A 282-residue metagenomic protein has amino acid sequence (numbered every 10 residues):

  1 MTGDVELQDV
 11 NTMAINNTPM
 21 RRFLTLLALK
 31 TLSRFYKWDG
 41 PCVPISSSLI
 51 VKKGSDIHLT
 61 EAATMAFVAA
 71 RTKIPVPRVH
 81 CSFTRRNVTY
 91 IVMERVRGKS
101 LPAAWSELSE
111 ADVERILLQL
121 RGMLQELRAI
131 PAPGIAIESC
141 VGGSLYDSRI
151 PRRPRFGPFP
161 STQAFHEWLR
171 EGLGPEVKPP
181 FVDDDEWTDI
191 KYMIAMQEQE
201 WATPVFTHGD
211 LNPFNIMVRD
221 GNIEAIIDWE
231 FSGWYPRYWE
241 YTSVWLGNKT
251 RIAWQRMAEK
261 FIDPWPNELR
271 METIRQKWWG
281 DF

Functional and structural regions predicted by a protein language model:
M1-L32: Juxta-kinase regulatory segment immediately upstream of eukaryotic protein kinase catalytic domains
L26, D56-L59, D184, I252 (+1 more regions): Conserved phosphate-coordination/catalytic loops
L29-P160: ATP-binding pocket architecture of kinase catalytic cores
T64-F67, Q119-E126, A164-W168, D189 (+3 more regions): Alpha-helical elements of Rossmann-like donor-binding domains used by nucleotide-donor carbohydrate transfer enzymes
R71, L108, Q125, A195 (+4 more regions): FAD-dependent flavoprotein oxygenase/oxidase catalytic domain
V113, E126-H208: An alpha-helical support segment within catalytic cores of ATP-dependent transferases
T162-L169, W201-T207, N212, M217-R270: Active-site Asp-x-Gly
E268, R275-F282: Intrinsically disordered, low-complexity intracellular terminal segments
